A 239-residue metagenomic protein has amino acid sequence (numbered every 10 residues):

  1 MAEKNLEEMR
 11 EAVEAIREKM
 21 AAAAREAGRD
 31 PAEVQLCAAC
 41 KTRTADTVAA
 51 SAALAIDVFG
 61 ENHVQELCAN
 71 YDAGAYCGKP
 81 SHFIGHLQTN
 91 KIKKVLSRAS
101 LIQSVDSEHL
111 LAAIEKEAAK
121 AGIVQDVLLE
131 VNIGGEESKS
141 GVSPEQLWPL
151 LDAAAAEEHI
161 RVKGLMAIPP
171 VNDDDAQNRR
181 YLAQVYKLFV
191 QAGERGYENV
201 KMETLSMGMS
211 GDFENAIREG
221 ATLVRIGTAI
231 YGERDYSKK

Functional and structural regions predicted by a protein language model:
M1-K187, Q191-G211, I217-E219, Y231-E233: Conserved alpha/beta-domain cores
A221-K239: Gly/Pro- and small hydrophobic-enriched strand-loop and loop-to-helix capping segments that sit at the rims
